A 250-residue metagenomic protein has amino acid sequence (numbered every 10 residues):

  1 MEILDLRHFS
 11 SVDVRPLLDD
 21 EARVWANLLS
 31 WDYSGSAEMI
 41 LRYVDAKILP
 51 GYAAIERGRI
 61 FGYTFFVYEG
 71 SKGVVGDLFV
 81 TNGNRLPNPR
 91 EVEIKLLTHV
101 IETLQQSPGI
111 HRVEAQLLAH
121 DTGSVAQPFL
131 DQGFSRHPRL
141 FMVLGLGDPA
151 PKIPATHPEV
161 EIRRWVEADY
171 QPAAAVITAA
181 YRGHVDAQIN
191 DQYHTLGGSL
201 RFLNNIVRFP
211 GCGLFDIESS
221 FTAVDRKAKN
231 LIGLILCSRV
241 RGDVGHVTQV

Functional and structural regions predicted by a protein language model:
M1-S36, A155-L200: Short amphipathic alpha-helix that is part of the acyltransferase structural core
E2, S71-K72, L86-E159, V166: Acyl-donor-binding surface of acyltransferase catalytic domains
N27-G51, D191-A228: Active-site rim helix/loop that mediates acceptor-substrate recognition in acyltransferases
A37-S107, I232-T248: Conserved donor-binding loop and adjoining core beta-sheet/short helix segment in diverse acyl/aminoacyl transferases
A53-I55, F65, V143-G145, T222-V224: Short, well-ordered beta-strand micro-motif
R57-G58, L146-P149, R226-A228: Short loop segments at secondary-structure junctions
D131-Q132, D186-A187, R208-C212: Short helix-to-loop capping/linker segments positioned immediately adjacent to catalytic or ligand/cofactor-binding
A168-Y170, R182, N204-V250: Compact recognition or signaling/catalytic modules
